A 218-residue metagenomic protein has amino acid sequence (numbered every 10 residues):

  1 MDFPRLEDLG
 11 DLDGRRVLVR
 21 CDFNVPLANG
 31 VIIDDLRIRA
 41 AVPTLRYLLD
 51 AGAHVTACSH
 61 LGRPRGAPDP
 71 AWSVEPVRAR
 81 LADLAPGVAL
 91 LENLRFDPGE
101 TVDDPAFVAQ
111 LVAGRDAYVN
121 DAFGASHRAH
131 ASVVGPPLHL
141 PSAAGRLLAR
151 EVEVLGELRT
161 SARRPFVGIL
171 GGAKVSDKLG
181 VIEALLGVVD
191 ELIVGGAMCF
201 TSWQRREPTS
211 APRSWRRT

Functional and structural regions predicted by a protein language model:
M1-T218: Active-site loop-to-helix "anion-binding N-cap" substructures in soluble metabolic enzymes
